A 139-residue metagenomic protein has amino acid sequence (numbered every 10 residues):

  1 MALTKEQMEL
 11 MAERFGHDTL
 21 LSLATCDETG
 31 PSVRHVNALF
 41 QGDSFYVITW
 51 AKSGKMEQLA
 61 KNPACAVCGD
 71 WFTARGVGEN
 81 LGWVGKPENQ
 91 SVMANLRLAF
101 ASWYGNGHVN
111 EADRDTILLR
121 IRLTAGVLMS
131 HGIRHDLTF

Functional and structural regions predicted by a protein language model:
M1-H17: Extreme N-terminal tail/first-helix region
A2, T73-F139: Charged, gly/pro-rich active-site loop segments
Q7-E9, S32-H35, K52, N106: A generic local structural motif
M11, T19, D43, D115-I117: A generic secondary-structure signal marking the coil-to-beta-strand transition
M11-A12, A60, M93-R97: A generic alpha-helix structural signal
G16-S22, A99-W103: Short Pro/Gly-enriched beta-strand edge/turn motifs at strand-loop
D18-A51, E57-L59, C65-G69, E79: Short beta-strand segments
